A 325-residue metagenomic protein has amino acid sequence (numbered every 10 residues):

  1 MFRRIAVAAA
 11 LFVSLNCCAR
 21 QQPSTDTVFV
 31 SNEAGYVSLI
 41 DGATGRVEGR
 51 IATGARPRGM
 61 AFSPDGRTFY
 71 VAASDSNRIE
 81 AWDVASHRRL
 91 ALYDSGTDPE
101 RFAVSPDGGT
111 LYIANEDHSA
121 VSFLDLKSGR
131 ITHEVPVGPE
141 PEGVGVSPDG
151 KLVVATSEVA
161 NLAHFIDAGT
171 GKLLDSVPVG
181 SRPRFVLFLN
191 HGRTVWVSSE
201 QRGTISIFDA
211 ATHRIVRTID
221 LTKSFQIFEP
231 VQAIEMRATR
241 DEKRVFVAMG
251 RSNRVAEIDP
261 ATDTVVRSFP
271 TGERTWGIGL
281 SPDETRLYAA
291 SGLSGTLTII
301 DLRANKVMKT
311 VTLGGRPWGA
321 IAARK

Functional and structural regions predicted by a protein language model:
M1-R4: Positively charged n-region of N-terminal signal peptides that target proteins for export
A6-N16: Bacterial N-terminal signal peptides
L15-K325: Predominantly soluble domains enriched in secretory-pathway, periplasmic, or organellar proteins
